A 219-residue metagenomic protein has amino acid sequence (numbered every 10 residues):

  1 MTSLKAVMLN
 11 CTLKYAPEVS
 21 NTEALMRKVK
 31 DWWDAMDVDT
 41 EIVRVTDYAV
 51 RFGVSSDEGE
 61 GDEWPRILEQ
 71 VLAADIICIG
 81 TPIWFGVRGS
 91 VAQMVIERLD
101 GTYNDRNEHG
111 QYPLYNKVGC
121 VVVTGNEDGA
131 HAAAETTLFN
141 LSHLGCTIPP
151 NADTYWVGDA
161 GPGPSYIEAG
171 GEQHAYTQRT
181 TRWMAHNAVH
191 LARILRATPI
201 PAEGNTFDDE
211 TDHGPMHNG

Functional and structural regions predicted by a protein language model:
M1-H109, G171-G219: N-terminal beta1-alpha1-beta2 submodule of the flavodoxin-like/Rossmannoid cofactor-binding fold
V7-N10, V157-G171: A short small-residue
D34-A35, G59, Q111, L138-F139 (+2 more regions): Short, charged/polar low-complexity linear motifs in solvent-exposed/disordered segments
S56, M94-V95, V118-G119, V123 (+4 more regions): Short amphipathic alpha-helical patches
E108-G161, Y176-R179: Short, glycine-/small-residue-rich phosphate/pyrophosphate-handling segment
